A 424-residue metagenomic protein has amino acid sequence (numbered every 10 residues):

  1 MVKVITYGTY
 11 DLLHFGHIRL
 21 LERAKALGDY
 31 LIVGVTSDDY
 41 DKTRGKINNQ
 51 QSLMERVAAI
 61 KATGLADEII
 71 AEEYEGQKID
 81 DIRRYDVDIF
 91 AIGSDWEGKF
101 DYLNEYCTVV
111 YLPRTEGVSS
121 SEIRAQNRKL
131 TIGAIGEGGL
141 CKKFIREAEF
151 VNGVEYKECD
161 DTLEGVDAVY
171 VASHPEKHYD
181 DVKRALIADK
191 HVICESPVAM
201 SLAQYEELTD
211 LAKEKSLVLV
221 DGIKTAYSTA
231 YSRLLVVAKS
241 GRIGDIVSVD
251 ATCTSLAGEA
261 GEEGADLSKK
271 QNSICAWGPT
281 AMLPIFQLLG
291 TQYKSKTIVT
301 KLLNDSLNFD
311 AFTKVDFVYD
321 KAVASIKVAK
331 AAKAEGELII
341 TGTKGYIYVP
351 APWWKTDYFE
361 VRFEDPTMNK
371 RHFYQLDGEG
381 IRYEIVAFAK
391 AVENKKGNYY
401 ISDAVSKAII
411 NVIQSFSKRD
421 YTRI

Functional and structural regions predicted by a protein language model:
M1-L130: Nucleotidyltransferase catalytic core that binds NTPs
H17, C141, H178: N-terminal Rossmann-fold NAD(P) dinucleotide-binding loop
R128-E164: N-terminal Rossmann-like dinucleotide-binding module
A134, E149-F150, A168-V171, V218 (+1 more regions): C-terminal helix-rich "cap/oligomerization" subdomain common to oxidoreductases
F144, D160-L211: Beta-loop-alpha module in the N-terminal Rossmann-like domain of NAD(P)-dependent dehydrogenases, especially those
E207-K224, D245-V249: Rossmann-fold dehydrogenase core element
A226-K294: Predominantly a Rossmann-like dinucleotide-binding segment in NAD(P)-dependent oxidoreductases
A276-K355, V386-K396: Contiguous beta-strand/loop segments that form the cofactor/metal-binding neighborhood of enzyme cores
